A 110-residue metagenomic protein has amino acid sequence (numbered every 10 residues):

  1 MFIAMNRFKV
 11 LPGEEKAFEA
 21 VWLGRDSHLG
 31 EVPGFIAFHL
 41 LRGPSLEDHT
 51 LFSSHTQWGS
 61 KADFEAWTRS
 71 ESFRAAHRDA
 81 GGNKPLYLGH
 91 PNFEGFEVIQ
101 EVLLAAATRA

Functional and structural regions predicted by a protein language model:
F2, H39-D48, R78-A110: Glycine-rich beta-strand-turn "strand-cap" elements at beta-sheet edges
F2-K9, H39-S70, R109: Short, well-ordered beta-strand segments in beta-rich or mixed alpha/beta enzyme and ligand-binding folds
V10-F18: Short, surface-exposed ligand-recognition loops at beta-strand->loop->(often short) alpha-helix junctions that present
E14-E15, D26-H28, R42-S45: Intrinsically disordered, low-complexity segments enriched in polar/charged residues with Gly/Pro, especially when
A20, G24-I36, Q57-E94: An amphipathic, aromatic/His-enriched active-site/gating alpha helix that lines ligand/cofactor pockets
